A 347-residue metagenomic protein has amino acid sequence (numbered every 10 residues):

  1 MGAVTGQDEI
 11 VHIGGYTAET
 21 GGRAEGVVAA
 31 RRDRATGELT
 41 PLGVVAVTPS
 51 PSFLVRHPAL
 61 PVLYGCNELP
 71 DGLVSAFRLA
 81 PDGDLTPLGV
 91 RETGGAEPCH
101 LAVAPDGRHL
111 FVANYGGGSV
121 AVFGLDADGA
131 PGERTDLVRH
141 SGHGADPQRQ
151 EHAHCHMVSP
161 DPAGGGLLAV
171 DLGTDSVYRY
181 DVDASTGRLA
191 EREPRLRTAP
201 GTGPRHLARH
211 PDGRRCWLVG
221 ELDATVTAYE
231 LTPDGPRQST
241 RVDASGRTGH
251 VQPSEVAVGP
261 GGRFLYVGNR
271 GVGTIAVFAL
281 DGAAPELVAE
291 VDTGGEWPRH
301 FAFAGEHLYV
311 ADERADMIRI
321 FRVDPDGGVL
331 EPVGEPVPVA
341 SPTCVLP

Functional and structural regions predicted by a protein language model:
V4, R23, T48-P58, G94-P105 (+5 more regions): Beta-rich, blade/repeat-based domains predominating in secreted/periplasmic proteins but also intracellular
Y16-A18, E68-P70, Y115, L125 (+7 more regions): Short loop/turn segments immediately following the C-termini of beta-strands
A30-G37, F77-D84, V122-G132, Y180-R188 (+3 more regions): Short loop/turn segments immediately following beta-strands, especially the blade-tip and inter-blade linker loops
T40-A46, T86-E92, D136, G142-Q148 (+4 more regions): A short beta-strand motif characteristic of beta-propeller blades
P41-G107: Blade-loop segments of beta-propeller domains
D84-M157: Asp-box/WD-like beta-propeller blade repeats and closely related beta-sheet repeat scaffolds
G164-A224: Loop-centered beta-sheet repeat module
